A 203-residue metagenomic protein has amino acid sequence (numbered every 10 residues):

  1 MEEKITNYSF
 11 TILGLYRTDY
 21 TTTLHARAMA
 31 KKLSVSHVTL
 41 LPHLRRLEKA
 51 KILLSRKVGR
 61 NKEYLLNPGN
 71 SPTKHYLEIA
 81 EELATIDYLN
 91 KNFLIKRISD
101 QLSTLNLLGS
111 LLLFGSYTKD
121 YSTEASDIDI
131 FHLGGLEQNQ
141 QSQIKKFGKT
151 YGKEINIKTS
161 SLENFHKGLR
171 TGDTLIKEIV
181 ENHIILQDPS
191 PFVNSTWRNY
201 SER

Functional and structural regions predicted by a protein language model:
M1-L107, K119-A125, G134-R203: Catalytic core of pol beta-like nucleotidyltransferases
G109-Y117: Short helix-loop-helix/strand-helix junction enriched in hydrophobic and basic residues
F114, L133-G134: Conserved residues at the C-terminal ends of beta-strands
